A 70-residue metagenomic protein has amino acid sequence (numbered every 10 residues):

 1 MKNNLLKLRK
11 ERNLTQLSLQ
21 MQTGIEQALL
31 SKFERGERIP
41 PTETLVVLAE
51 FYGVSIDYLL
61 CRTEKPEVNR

Functional and structural regions predicted by a protein language model:
M1, L5, S55-I56: Hydrophobic side chains within well-formed alpha-helices
N3-Q22, V47: Short basic helix-loop element that most often maps to the first helix and adjoining turn of HTH DNA-binding modules
L5, L19, L30-F33, L59: Conserved hydrophobic/aromatic packing and binding residues within compact polymer-binding modules
K7, E11, E50, L60-R70: Short, charged recognition helix plus adjacent turn of helix-turn-helix-like nucleic-acid-binding domains
G24, E43-Y58: DNA major-groove recognition helix of helix-turn-helix/homeodomain DNA-binding modules
G24-P40: Recognition helix of helix-turn-helix/homeodomain-like DNA-binding domains that insert into the DNA major groove
E37-E50, P66-V68: Short, basic-rich loop-to-helix N-cap that marks the start of a DNA-contacting helix
